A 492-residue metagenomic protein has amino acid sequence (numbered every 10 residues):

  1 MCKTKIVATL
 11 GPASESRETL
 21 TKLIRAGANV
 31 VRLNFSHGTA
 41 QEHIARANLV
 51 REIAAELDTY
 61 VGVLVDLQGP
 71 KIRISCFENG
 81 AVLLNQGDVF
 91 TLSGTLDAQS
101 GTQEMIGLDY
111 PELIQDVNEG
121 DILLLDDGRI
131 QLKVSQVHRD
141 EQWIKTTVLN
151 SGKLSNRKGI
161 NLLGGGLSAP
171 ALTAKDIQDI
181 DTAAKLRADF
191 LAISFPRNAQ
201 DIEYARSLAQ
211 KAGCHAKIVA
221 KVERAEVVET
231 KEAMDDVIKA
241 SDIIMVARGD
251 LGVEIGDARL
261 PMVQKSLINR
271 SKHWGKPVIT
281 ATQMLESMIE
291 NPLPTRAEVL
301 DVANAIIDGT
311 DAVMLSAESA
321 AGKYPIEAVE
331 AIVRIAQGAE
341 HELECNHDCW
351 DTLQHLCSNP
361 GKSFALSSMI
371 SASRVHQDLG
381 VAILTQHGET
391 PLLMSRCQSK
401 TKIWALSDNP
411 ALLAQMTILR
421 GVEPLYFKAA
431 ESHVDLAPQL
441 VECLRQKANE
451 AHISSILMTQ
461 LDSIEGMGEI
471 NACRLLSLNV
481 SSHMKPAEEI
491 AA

Functional and structural regions predicted by a protein language model:
M1-A492: Non-catalytic helical/linker scaffolds that mediate oligomerization, partner binding, and domain coupling around large
